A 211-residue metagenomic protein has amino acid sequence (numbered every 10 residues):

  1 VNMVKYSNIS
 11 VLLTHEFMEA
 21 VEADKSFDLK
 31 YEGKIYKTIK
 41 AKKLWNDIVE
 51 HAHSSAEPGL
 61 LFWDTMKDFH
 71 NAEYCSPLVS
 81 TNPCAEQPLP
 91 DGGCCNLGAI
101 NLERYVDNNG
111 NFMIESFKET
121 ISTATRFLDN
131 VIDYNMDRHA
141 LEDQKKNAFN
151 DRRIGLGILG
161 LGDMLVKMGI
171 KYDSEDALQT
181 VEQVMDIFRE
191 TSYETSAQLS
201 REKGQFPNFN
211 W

Functional and structural regions predicted by a protein language model:
V1, L161-M168, M185, S196: Buried hydrophobic packing segments
V1-F117, D137-N147, S192-W211: Active-site cavity-forming subdomains of large catalytic enzyme subunits
D47, G160-M164, T180: A general alpha-helix detector
Y74-C75, R153-L156, F188-T191: Short glycine/threonine-rich loop-to-helix capping motif typified by GTGT followed within a few residues by an Asp-Pro
E103-N109, L165-D173: Short helix-capping/linker segments at secondary-structure and domain boundaries
E119, T123: Active-site helix-to-loop segments that bind/position phosphate- or nucleotide-bearing substrates and donors across
T125-M136, N147-G169: Core structural elements
E175-E190: Short secondary-structure subsegments characteristic of cysteine-rich extracellular domains
